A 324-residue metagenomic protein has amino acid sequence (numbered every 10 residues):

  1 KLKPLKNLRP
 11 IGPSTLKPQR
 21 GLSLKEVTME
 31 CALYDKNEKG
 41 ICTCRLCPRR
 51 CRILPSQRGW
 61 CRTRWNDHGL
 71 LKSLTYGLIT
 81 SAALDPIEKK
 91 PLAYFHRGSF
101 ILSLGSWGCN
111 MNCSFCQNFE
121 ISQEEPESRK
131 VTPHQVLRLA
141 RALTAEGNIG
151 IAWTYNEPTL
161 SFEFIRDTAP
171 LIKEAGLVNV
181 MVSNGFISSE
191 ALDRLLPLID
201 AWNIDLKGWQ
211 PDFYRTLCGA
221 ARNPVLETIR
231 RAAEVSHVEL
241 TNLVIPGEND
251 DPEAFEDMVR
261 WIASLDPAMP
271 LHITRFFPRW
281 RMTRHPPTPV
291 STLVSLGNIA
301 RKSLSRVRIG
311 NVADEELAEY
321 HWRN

Functional and structural regions predicted by a protein language model:
L2-L16: Extreme N-terminal basic, low-complexity initiation segments that serve as generic localization/processing leaders
G21-S56, G247-N324: Auxiliary Fe-S-binding modules of radical SAM enzymes
S23-G105, F119-S122, E315, E319-R323: N-terminal [4Fe-4S]-dependent radical SAM core
I41, G98, N110, A142-A145 (+3 more regions): Alpha-helix termination/capping residues and helix-transition junctions
R45, W107, M111-S114, P170 (+1 more regions): Core alpha-helical elements of the protein kinase catalytic domain, predominantly the helix directly N-terminal
G69-R166: Extended interfacial segments that mediate partner engagement and assembly in macromolecular machines
P133-P287: Conserved AdoMet/S-adenosylmethionine-binding subsite of the radical SAM
